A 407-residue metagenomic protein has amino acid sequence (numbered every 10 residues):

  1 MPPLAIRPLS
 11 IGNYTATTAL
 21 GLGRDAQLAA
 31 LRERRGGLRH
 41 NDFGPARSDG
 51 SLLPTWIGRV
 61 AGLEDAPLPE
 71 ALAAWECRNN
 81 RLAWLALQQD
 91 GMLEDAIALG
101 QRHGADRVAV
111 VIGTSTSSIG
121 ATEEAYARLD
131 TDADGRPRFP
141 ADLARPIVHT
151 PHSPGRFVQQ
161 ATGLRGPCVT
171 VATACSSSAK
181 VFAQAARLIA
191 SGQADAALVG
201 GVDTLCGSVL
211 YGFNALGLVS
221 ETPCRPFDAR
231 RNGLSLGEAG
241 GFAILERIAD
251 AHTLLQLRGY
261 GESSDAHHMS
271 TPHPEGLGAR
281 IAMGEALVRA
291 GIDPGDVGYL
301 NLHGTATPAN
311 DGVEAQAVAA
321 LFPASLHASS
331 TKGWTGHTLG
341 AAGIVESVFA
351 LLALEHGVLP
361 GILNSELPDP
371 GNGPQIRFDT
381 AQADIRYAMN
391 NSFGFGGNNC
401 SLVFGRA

Functional and structural regions predicted by a protein language model:
P2-L4, D25-I112, S118-A121, A282 (+1 more regions): Conserved active-site "lid/cap" helical segment
P8-G12, A29-F43, S48-W56, V219 (+2 more regions): Condensing-enzyme catalytic core mediating Claisen C-C bond formation in acyl metabolism
N13, L31, V110, V158 (+10 more regions): Conserved small-residue
E70-G91, D142-T150, C168-K180, R225-G241 (+3 more regions): Active-site pocket-shaping loop/turn-to-helix segments
A73-A74, D130-A144, Q160-V171, S220-D228 (+3 more regions): Glycine/charged-rich beta-loop-alpha catalytic/anionic-binding loops adjacent to active sites
L93-E94, A98, P151-G155, Q159-T162 (+5 more regions): Active-site-proximal alpha-helical scaffold in enzymes
T114-V169, N310-P323: Active-site-proximal gating segment of KS-fold condensing enzymes and close homologs
Q193-A215, S220-R231, Y260-P274, L302-D311 (+1 more regions): Acyl-CoA/ACP chain-elongation machinery
